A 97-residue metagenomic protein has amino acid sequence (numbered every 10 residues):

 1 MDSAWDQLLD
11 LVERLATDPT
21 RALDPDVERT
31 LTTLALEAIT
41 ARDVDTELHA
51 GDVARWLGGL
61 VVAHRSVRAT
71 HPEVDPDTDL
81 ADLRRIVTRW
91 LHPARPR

Functional and structural regions predicted by a protein language model:
M1-D26, A54: Hydrophobic alpha-helical connector segments
T32-T40, L60, S66, T70-R97: C-terminal peripheral helix-coil segments that are non-catalytic and often amphipathic
V44-D45: Conserved hydrophobic residue
